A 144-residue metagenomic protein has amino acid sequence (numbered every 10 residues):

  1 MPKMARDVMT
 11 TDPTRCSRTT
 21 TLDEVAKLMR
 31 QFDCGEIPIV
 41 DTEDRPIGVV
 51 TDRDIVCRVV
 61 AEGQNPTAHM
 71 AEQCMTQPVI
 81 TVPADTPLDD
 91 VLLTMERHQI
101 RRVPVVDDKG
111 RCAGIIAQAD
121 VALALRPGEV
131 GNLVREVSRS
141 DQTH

Functional and structural regions predicted by a protein language model:
P2-P13, A68-V79, V137: Bateman (tandem CBS) regulatory domains
R15-D33, V40, T81-Q99, V106 (+1 more regions): The conserved cystathionine-beta-synthase
M29-F32, I37-R53, M95, V103-A119: A glycine-centered beta-loop-beta connector
R30, V60, E96, I100 (+3 more regions): Signal for well-folded cores of large energy- and translation-related assemblies
V49-R53, V59-T86: Helix-adjacent hinge/juxtasegments
E62-H69, D89, D108, L123-L133: Short, charge-rich, low-complexity interaction segments located in flexible loops at or near secondary-structure
R111-H144: Cytosolic regulatory modules rich in charged/polar residues
